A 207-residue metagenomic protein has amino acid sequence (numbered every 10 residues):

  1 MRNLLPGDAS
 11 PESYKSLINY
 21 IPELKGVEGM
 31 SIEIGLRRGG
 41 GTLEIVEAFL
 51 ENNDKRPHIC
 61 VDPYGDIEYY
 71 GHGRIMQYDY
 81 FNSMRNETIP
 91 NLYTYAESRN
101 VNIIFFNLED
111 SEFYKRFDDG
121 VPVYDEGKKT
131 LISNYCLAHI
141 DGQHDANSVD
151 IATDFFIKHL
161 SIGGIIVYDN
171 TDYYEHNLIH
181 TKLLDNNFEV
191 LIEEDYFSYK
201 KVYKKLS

Functional and structural regions predicted by a protein language model:
M1-H139, Q143-S207: A short alpha-helical cap/connector motif
